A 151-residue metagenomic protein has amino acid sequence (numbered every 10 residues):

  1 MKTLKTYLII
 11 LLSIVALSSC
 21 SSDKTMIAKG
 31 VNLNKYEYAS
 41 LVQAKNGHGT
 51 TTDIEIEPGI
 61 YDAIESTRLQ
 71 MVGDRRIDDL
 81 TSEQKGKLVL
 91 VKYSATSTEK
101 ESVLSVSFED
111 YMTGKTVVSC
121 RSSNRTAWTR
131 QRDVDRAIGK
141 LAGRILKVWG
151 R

Functional and structural regions predicted by a protein language model:
M1-L8: Bacterial N-terminal signal peptides that target proteins for export
V15-S19: C-terminal motif of bacterial Sec signal peptides marking the signal peptidase cleavage site
C20-N34, P58, A63-S66, K115-R151: C-terminal/domain-edge helix-coil "capping" segments
K35-L90: N-terminal segment of the mature soluble domain
H48-T52, K100, T129-R130: Secondary-structure boundary/capping motif
K92-A127: Amphipathic beta-strand/beta-sheet edge segments enriched in Tyr/Trp
